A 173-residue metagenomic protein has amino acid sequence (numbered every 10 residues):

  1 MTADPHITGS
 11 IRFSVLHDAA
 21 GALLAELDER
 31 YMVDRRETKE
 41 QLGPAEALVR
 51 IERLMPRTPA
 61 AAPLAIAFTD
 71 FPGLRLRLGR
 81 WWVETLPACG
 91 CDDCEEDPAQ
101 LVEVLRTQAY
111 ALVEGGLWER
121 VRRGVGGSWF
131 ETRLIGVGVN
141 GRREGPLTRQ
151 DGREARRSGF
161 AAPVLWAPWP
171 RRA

Functional and structural regions predicted by a protein language model:
M1-A3, L27, T85-A173: Acidic, proline/glycine-rich low-complexity IDRs
M1-I11: A short, surface-exposed helix-loop junction/capping segment
P5, A47-P56, D92, A109-Y110: The transition from N-terminal targeting/processing segments to the mature protein
S10-S14, E96: Generic amphipathic alpha-helical segments used as scaffolds and interaction surfaces in large, multi-domain proteins
S14-R35: Amphipathic alpha-helical segments
D34-G73: Amphipathic, interaction-prone secondary-structure segments
R57-L64, R80-A88, V139-G141: Short, surface-exposed beta-strand/loop "edge" segments at domain boundaries and coil↔beta transitions
F71-W82: Short, intrinsically disordered, charge-biased short linear motifs at domain edges
